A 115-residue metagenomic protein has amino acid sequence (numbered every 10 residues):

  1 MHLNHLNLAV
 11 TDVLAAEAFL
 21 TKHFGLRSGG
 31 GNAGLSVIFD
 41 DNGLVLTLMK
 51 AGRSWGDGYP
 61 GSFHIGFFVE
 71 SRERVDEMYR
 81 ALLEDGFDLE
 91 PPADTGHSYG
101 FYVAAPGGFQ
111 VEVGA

Functional and structural regions predicted by a protein language model:
M1-E17, F63-F67: N-terminal beta-strand motif that seeds the catalytic metal site of vicinal oxygen chelate
M1-H2, G58-S62, D94-T95: Short glycine-enriched loop/turn motifs at secondary-structure junctions
A15-A18, E73-E77: Short, conserved charged micro-motifs
A16-H23, L82, G108: Conserved active-site tyrosine of GNAT-family acetyltransferases
G25-G31, F87-P91: Short secondary-structure junctions
R27-P60, Q110-A115: Conserved short beta-strand elements that form part of the metal-binding/catalytic scaffold of enzyme active sites
Y79-R80, E84-A115: Vicinal oxygen chelate
